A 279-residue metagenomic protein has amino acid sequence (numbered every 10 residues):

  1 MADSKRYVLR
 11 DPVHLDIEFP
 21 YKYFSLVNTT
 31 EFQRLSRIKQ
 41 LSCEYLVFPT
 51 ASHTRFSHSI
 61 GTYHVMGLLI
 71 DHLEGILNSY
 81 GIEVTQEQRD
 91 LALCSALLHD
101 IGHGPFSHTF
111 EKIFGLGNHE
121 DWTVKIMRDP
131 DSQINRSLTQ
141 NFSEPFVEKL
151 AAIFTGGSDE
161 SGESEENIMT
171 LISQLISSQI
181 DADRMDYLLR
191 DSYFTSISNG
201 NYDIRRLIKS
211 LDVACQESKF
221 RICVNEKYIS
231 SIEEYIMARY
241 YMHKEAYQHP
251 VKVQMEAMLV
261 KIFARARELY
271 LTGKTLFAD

Functional and structural regions predicted by a protein language model:
M1-C94, H103-D279: Sequence-structural signature of the catalytic-core scaffold of metal-dependent phosphohydrolases that act on
